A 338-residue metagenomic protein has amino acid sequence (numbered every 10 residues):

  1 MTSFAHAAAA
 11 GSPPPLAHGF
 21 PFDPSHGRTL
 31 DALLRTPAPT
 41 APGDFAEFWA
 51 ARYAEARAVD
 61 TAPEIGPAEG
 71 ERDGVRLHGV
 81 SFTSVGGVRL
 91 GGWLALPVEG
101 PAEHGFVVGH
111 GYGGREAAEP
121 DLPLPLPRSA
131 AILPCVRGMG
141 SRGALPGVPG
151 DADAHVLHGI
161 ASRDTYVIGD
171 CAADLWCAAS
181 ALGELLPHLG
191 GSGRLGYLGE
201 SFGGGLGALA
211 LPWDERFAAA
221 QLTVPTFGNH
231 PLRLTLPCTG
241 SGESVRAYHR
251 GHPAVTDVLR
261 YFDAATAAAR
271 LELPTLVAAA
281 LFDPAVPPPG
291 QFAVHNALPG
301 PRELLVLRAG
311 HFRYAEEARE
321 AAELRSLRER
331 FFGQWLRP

Functional and structural regions predicted by a protein language model:
M1-G74: N-terminal targeting or regulatory segments adjacent to alpha/beta-hydrolase or S9 domains
G92-L96, P101-G113: Short beta-strand element of the alpha/beta-hydrolase
L122-P123, A130-A173: Cap/lid segment of the alpha/beta-hydrolase catalytic domain
V156-S201: Gly/Ser-rich "nucleophile elbow"/oxyanion-hole loop immediately N-terminal to the catalytic nucleophile in hydrolases
L206-H252, V306: Hydrolase active-site cap/lid region
R270-E272, V277-A279, D283: Short beta-strand/loop motif that positions the catalytic acidic residue of the alpha/beta-hydrolase fold
L281-V286, R313: Acidic catalytic loop of the alpha/beta-hydrolase fold
P301-F331: Histidine-bearing beta->alpha loop at or near hydrolase active sites
